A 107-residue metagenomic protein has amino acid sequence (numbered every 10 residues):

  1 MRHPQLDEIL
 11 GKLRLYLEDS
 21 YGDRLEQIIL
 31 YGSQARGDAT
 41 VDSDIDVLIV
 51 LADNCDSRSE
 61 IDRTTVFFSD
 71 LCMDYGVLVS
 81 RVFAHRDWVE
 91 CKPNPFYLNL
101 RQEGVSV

Functional and structural regions predicted by a protein language model:
M1-E26, R36-V41, A52-V107: Catalytic core of pol beta-like nucleotidyltransferases
S33: P-loop (Walker A) phosphate-binding loop of NTP-binding proteins
D46-V50: Short beta-strand->loop micro-motif that forms the acidic, two-metal-ion catalytic signature in nucleotide-processing
